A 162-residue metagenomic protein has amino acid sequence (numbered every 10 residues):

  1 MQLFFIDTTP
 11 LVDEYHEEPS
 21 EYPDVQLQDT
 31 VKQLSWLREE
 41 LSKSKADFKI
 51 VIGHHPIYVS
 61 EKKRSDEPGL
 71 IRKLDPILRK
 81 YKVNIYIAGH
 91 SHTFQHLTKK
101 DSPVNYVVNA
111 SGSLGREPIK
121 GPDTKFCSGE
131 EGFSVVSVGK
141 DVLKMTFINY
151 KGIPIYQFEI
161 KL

Functional and structural regions predicted by a protein language model:
M1-K120, K125-C127, V135-L162: Metal-dependent phosphoester/phosphodiester hydrolase catalytic core
